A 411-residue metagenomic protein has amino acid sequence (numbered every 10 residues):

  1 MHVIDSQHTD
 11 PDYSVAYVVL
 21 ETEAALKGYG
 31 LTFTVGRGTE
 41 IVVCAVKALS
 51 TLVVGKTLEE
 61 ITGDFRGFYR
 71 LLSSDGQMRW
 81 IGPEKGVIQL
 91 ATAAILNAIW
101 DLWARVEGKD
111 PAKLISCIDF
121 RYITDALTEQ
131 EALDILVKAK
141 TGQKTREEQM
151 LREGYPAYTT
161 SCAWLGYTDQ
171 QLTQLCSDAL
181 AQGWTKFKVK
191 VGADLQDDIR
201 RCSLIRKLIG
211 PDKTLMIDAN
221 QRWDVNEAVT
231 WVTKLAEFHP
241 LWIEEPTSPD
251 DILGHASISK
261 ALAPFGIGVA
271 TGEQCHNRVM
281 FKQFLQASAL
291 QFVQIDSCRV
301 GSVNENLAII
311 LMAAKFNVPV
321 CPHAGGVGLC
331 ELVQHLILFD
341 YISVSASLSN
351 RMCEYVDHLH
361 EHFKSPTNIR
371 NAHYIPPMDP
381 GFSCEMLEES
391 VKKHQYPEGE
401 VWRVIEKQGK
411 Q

Functional and structural regions predicted by a protein language model:
M1-G36, Y355-H362, G409-Q411: Structured beta-strand/loop patches that form or line metal/cofactor-binding pockets in enzymes
E21-E129: Metal- or metallocofactor-binding catalytic centers and their adjacent structured scaffolds across diverse enzyme
A25, L49, I95, I99 (+8 more regions): Conserved, mostly hydrophobic/aromatic
K85, G154-T173, V191-G192, A219-V225 (+1 more regions): Active-site mouth loops of central-metabolism enzymes
K140-Y167, L208-G210: N-terminal small/glycine-rich loop or linker at the start of catalytic domains across soluble metabolic enzymes
L175-G192: Catalytic domains of carbohydrate-active enzymes, especially glycoside hydrolases
K188-E331: Catalytic core of soluble alpha/beta enzymes
N304, A308-I309, G325-Q411: Flexible C-terminal active-site loop/helix
